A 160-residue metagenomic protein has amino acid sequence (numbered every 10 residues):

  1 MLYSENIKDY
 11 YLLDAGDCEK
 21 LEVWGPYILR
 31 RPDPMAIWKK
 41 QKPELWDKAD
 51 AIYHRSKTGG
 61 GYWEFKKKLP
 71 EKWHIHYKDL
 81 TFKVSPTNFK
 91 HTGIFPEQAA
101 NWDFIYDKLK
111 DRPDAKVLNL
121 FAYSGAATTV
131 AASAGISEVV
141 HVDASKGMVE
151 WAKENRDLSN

Functional and structural regions predicted by a protein language model:
M1-S4: N-terminal accessory targeting/assembly segments
I7-E22, L29-P96, D103: Non-catalytic substrate-recognition/targeting regions of SAM-dependent transferases
Y27-I28, E138: Structural motif
P96-D103, D107, E150: Short, contiguous clusters of charged residues that form electrostatic/catalytic patches at enzyme active sites, used
D107-N160: Conserved SAM/SAH cofactor-binding pocket of Class I
